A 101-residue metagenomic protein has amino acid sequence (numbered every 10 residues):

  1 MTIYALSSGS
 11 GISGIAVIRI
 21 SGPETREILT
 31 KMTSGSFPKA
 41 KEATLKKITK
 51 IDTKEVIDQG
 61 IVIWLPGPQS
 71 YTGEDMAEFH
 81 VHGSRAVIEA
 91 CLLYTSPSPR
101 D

Functional and structural regions predicted by a protein language model:
M1-S96: A glycine-rich (often HGG/GG-containing) alpha/beta subdomain
P97-D101: A short, hydrophobic C-terminal helix/tail in secreted or cell-surface proteins
